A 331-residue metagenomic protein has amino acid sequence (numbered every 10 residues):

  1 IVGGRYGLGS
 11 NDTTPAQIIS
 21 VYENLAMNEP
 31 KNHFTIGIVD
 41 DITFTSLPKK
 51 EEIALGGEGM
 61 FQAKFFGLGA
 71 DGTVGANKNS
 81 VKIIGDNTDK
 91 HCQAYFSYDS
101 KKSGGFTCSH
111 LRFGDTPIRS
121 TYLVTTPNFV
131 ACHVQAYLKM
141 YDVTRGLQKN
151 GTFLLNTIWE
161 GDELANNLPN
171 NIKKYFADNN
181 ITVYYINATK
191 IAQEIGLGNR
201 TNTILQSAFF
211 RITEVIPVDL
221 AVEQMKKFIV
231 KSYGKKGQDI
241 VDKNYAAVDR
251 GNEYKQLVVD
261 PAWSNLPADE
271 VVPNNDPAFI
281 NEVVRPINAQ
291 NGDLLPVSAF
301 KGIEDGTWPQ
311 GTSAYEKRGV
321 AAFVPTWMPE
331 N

Functional and structural regions predicted by a protein language model:
I1, S10, G57-G69, T73-A289: Active-site cofactor/cluster-binding pocket
G4, I186, W327: Hydrophobic residues at beta-strand termini and immediately following loops that shape nucleotide-binding pockets
G7-Q62, V241-N331: Flexible inter-domain linker/hinge segments
